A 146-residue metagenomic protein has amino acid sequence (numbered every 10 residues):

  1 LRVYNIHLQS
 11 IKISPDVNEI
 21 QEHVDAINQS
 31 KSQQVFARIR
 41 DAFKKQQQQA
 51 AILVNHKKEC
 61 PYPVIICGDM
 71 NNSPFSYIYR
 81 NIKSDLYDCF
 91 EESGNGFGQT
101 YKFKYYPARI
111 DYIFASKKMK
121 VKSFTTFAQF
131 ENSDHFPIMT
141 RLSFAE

Functional and structural regions predicted by a protein language model:
L1-Q29, M119, L142-E146: Beta-strand-turn-beta hairpins that frame and shape the catalytic cleft of phosphate-ester-processing enzymes
N5-L8, G68-N72: Short, well-ordered beta-to-alpha junction loops that form the rim of enzyme active sites and present histidine/acidic
I11, I39-F43, I65, Y77 (+1 more regions): Generic detector of bulky aromatic hydrophobic side chains
D16-I20, F43-K44, F90: Short acidic/polar alpha-helix capping motifs at helix-coil junctions
N28-D41: Short glycine/proline- and acidic residue-enriched helix-loop micro-motifs that form flexible lids or anion-recognition
R38-I52: Soluble or luminal CAZymes and related metallo-dependent hydrolases
I52-V64, M70-E146: Metal-dependent phosphoester-hydrolase catalytic domains
